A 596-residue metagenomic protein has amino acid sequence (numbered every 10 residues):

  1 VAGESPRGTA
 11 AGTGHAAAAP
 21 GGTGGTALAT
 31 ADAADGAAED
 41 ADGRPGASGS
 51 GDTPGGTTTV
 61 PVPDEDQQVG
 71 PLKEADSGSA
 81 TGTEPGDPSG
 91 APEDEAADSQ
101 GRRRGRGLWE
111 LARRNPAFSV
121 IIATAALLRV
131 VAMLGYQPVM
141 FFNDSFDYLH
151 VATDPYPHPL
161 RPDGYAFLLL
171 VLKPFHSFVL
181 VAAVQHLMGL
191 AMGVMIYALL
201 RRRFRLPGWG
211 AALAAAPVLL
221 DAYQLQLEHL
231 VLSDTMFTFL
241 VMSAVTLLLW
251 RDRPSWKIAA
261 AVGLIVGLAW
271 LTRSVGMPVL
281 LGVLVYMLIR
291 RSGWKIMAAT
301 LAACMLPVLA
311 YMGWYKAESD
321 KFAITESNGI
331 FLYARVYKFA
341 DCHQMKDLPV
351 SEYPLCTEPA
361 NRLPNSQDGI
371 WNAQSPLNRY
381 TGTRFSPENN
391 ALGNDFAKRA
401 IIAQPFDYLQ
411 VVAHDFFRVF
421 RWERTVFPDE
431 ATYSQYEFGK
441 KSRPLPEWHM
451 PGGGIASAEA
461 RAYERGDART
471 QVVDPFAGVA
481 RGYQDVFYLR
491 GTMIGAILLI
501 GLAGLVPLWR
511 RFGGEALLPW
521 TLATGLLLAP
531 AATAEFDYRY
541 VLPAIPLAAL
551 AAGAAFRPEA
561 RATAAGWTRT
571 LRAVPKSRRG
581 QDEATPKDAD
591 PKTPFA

Functional and structural regions predicted by a protein language model:
R113, V179-L180, Q410-P519: Membrane-interface anchor segments at the N-terminal boundary of transmembrane helices in multi-pass membrane enzymes
V120, I196-L220, T238-F239, D252 (+2 more regions): Transmembrane-helix signature of polytopic, membrane-embedded enzymes that assemble or transfer cell-envelope glycans
A126, A215, A259-R273, L284 (+1 more regions): Membrane-interface alpha helices of multi-pass inner-membrane proteins
G135-Y148, Y156-H176, I324, N389 (+2 more regions): Extracytoplasmic catalytic/substrate-binding loops of multi-pass membrane glycan-assembly enzymes
N143, V181-L190, A216-L248, S255-K257 (+2 more regions): Multi-pass, polyprenyl lipid-linked donor-dependent membrane glycosyltransferases
L169-H176, V181-M195, F237-L240, R490-G501 (+1 more regions): Transmembrane alpha-helices of multi-pass, membrane-embedded glycan-processing enzymes that use lipid-linked
V279-M305: Perimembrane helix-loop-helix junctions
T325-G466: Membrane-proximal stem/loop segments at transmembrane-domain junctions that anchor or position
